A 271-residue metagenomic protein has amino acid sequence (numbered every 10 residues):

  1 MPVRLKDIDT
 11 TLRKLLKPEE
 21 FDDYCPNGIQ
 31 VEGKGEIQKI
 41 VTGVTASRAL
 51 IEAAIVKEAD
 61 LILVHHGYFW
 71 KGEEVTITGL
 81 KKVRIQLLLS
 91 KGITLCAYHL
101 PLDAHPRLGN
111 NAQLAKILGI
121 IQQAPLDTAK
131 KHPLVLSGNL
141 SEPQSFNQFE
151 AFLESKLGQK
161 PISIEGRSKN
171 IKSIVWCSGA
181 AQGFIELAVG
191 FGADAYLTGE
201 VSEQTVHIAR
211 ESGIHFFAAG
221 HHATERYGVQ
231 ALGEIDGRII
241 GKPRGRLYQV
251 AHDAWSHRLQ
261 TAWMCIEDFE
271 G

Functional and structural regions predicted by a protein language model:
M1-G271: Active-site catalytic microenvironments in core metabolic enzymes, especially phosphate/sugar-handling
